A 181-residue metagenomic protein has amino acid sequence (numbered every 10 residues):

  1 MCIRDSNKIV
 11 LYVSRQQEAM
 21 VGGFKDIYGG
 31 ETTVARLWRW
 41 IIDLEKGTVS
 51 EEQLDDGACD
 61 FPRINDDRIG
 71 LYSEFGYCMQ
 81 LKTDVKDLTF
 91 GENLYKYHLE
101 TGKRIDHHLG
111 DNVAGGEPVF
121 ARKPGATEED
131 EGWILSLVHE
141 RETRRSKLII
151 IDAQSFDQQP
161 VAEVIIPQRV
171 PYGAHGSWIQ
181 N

Functional and structural regions predicted by a protein language model:
M1-S6: Conserved small/polar residues in nucleotide/adenosyl-binding loops
K8-S14, S73-T83, D130-H139: Short beta-strand elements that form the blades of beta-propeller/WD-repeat-like and other beta-sheet-rich scaffold
L11, V21-G22, E51, V85-E92 (+5 more regions): Extended hydrophobic-aromatic, low-complexity segments
Q16-T32, L81-L88, L135-H139: Short, conserved, GDST-rich strand-edge loop motifs in beta-rich repeat architectures
V21-F24, V49-E51, A58-C78, T83-D84: Conserved small-residue
F24-E45, G91-G102, S146-F156, I165: Beta-propeller blade signature
E51-N65, R104-P124, H139, D157-H175: Conserved blade-ending motifs and adjacent loop-strand segments that build the rim/top face of beta-propeller domains
D67-D87, Y95-Y97, H107, D111-K123: C-terminal substrate/ligand-recognition segments
